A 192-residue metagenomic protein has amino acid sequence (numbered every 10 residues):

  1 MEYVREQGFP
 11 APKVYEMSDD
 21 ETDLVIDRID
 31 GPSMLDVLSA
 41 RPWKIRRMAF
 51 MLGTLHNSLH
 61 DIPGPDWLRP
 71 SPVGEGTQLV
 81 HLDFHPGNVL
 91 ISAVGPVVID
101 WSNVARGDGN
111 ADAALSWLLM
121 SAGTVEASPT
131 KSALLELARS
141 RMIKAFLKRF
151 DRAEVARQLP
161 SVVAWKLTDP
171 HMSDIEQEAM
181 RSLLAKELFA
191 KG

Functional and structural regions predicted by a protein language model:
M1-L59: A conserved alpha-helical element in kinase catalytic cores
R5, L38, S102, N110 (+1 more regions): Short, flexible helix/strand-to-coil boundary loops that buttress conserved ligand/catalytic motifs in alpha/beta
G8, D61-R69, R152-E154: Surface-exposed helix-capping loop/turn segments at secondary-structure junctions
P42-A49, R106, S132-E136: Flexible, glycine- and charge-enriched loops at secondary-structure boundaries
M51-S58, I62, Q78, V94 (+4 more regions): Active-site catalytic-loop/activation-segment of kinase and kinase-like phosphoryl-transfer enzymes
W67-A111: Active-site acidic catalytic loop and adjacent metal/ATP-binding pocket of ATP-dependent phosphoryl transfer enzymes
W117-G192: Helix-rich C-terminal or lid/interface subdomains of diverse kinases
